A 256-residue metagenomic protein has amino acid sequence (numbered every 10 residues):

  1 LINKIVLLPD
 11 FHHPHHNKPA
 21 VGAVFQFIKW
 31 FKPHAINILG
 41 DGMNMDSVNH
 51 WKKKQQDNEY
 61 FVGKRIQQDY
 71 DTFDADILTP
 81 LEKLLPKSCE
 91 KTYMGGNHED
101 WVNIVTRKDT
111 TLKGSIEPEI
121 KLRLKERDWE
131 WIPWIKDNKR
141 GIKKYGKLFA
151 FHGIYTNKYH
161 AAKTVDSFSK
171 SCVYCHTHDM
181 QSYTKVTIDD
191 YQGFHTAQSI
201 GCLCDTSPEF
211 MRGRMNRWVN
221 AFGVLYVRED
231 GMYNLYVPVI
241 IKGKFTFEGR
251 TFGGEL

Functional and structural regions predicted by a protein language model:
L1-L78, G253-L256: N-terminal active-site segment of His-dependent metallophosphoesterases
L1-V6, I142-F149: Beta-strand-turn-beta hairpins that frame and shape the catalytic cleft of phosphate-ester-processing enzymes
P9, I38-D41, G95-G96, F151 (+1 more regions): Active-site flanking residues adjacent to catalytic metal/cofactor-binding acidic residues
N17-K18, D46-H50, V102-R107, A161-A162 (+1 more regions): A short acidic (Asp/Glu
I36, K91-Y93, A197, L235: Hydrophobic/aromatic residues located in beta-strands of well-ordered beta-sheets within soluble catalytic
V48-D137: Active-site neighborhood of divalent metal-dependent phosphoester bond hydrolases
Y145-P238: Conserved beta-sheet core of the metallophosphoesterase superfamily
N234-L256: C-terminal accessory extensions appended to soluble enzyme cores
